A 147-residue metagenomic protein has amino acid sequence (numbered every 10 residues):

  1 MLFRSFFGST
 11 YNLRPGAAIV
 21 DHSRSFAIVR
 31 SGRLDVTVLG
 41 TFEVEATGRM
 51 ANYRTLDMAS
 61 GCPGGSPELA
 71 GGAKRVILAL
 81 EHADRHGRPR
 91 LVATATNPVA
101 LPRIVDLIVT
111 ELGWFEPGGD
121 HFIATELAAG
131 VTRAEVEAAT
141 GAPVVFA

Functional and structural regions predicted by a protein language model:
M1-A147: Conserved phosphate- and dinucleotide-binding cores of soluble alpha/beta proteins, encompassing both enzyme active
